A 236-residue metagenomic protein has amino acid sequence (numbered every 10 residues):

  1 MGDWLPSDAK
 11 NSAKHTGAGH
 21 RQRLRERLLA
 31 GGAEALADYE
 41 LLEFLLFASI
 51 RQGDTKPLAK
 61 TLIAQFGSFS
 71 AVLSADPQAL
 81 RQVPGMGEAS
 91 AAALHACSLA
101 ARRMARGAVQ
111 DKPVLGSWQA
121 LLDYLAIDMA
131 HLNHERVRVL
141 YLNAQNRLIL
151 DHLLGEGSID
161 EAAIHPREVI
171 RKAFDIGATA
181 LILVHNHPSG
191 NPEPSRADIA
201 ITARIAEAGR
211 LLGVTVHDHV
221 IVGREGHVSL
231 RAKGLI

Functional and structural regions predicted by a protein language model:
M1-V83: Long, highly charged, low-complexity intrinsically disordered interaction regions that mediate electrostatic DNA/RNA
G2-T16, D38-A48, Q52-K56, M104-H152: C-terminal extensions
D3-L5, S189-N191, A197, R210 (+2 more regions): Surface-exposed, charge/polar-rich loops and edge strands
E34, T179-A180, T215: Short acidic/polar active-site loop segments enriched in Thr and Asp
N146, L183, D218: Conserved hydrophobic/aromatic pocket- or pore-lining residues that grip, position, or stack substrates in active sites
E156-P194: Short HxH-centered metal-ligating active-site micro-motif
A203-I236: Divalent-metal-activated hydrolytic enzyme cores
